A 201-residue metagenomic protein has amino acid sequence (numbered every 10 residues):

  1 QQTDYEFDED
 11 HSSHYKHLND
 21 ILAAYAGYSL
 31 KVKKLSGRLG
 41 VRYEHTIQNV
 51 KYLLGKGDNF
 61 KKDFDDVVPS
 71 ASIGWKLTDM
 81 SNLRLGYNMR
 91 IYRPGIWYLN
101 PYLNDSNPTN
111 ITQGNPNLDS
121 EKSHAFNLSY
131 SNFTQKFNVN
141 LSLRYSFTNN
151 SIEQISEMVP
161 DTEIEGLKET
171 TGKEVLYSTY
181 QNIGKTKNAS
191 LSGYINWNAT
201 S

Functional and structural regions predicted by a protein language model:
Q1, A24, L39-H45, L83-M89 (+2 more regions): Transmembrane beta-barrel strands of outer-membrane/channel proteins
Q1, K34-S36, H45-L53, K61-D63 (+5 more regions): Gram-negative outer-membrane beta-barrel proteins
F7-H14, L53-K61, N110-P116, L176-N182: Extracellular loop and loop/strand-boundary signature of outer-membrane beta-barrel proteins
D8-S12, L18, D119, N138-S201: Outer membrane beta-barrel strand-and-loop segments of large Gram-negative receptors, especially TonB-dependent
N19-D58, F64-S70, G74: Surface-exposed extracellular loop regions of Gram-negative outer-membrane beta-barrel proteins
D20-A26, V67-I73, L83, H124-L128 (+3 more regions): Hydrophobic, lipid-facing positions within transmembrane beta-strands of outer-membrane proteins
V32-L35, K76-M80, S123, F133-F137 (+1 more regions): Outer-membrane beta-barrel channels and translocator barrels
I47-N49, D79-A125, Y145-E174, S178: Surface-exposed extracellular loop regions of Gram-negative outer-membrane beta-barrel proteins, predominantly
